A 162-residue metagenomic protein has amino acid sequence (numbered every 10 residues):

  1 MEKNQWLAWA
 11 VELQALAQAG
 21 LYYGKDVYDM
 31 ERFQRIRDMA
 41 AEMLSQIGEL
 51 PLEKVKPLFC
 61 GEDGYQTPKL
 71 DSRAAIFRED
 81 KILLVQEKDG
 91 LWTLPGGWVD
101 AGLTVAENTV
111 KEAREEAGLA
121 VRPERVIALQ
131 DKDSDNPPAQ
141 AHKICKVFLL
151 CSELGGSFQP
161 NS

Functional and structural regions predicted by a protein language model:
E2-Q14: Short amphipathic alpha-helical heptad-repeat segments
A10, A17, F33, R37-A40 (+1 more regions): Long alpha-helical scaffolds
A17-G24: Secondary-structure edge/capping motif, primarily at the C-terminal ends of alpha-helices and the immediately following
V27-R73: Acidic, metal-coordinating catalytic segment for phosphate/diphosphate chemistry, firing primarily on the Nudix
K56-T93, V121, R125: N-terminal strand-loop-strand
V99-P123, D131-S162: Unchanged
